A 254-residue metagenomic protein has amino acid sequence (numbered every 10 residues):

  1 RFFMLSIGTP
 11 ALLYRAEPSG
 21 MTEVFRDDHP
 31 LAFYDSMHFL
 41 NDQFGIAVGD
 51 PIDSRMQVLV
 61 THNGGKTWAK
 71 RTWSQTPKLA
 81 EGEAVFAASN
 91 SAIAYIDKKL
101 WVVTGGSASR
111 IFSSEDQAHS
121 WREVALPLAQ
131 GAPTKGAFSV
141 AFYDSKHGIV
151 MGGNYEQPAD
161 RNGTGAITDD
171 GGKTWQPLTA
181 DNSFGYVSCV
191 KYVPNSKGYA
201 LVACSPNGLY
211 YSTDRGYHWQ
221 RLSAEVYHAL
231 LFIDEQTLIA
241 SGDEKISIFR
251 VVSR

Functional and structural regions predicted by a protein language model:
R1-F3, Q43-A47, K99-W101, K146-V150 (+2 more regions): Entry beta-strands of beta-propeller and related beta-repeat scaffolds
I7-T9, P51-R55, G105-S107, Q157-N162: Short, solvent-exposed loop/turn segments at conserved positions within beta-propeller repeat blades
P10-H29, L59-L79, F112-Q130, Y155 (+4 more regions): Asp-box/BNR beta-propeller loop motif
H29-Y34, P77-A87, Q130-K135, S183-V187: Short glycine-/Asp-/Thr-/Trp-enriched loop segments that recur within the blades of beta-propeller repeat domains
A32-H38, T134-S139, Y186-K191, V226-E235: Repeated scaffold domains used in trafficking and secretory/extracellular systems, primarily beta-propellers
S54, G64-F112, R122: Solenoidal tandem-repeat scaffolds enriched in leucines and small polar residues
G153, T179-Y210: Loop/turn-rich, solvent-exposed surfaces of beta-rich toroidal or solenoidal domains
L231-R254: Blade-level signature of beta-propeller repeat domains, shared across WD40, Kelch, NHL, RCC1 and BNR/Asp-box propellers
